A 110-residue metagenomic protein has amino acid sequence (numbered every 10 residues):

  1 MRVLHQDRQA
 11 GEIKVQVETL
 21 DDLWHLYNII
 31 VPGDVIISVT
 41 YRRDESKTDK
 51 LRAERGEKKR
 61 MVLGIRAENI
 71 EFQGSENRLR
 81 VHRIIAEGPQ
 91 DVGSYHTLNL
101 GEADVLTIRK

Functional and structural regions predicted by a protein language model:
M1-K110: Extended, charged alpha/beta regions that create polyanion-binding interfaces
